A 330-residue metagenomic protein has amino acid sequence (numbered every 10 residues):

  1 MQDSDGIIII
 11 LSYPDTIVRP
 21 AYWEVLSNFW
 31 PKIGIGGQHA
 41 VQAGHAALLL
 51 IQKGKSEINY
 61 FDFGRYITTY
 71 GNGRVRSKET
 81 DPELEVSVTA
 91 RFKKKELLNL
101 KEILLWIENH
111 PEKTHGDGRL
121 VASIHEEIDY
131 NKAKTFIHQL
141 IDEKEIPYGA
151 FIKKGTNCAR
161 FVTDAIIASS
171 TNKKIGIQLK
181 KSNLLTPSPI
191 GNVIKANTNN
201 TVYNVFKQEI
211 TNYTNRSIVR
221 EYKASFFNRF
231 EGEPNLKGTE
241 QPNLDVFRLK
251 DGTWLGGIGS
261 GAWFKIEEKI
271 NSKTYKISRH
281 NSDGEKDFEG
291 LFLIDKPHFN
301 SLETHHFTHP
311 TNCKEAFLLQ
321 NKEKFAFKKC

Functional and structural regions predicted by a protein language model:
S4-N109, E268-K329: Glycine-rich catalytic cores of cysteine/serine-nucleophile enzymes that process amide/ester linkages in cell-envelope
V18-A21, I58-T163, K173-K195: Acidic/His-rich structured neighborhood in mature extracellular/periplasmic domains
V121-H125, K134-E315, Q320-C330: Activation targets extended, charge/polar-rich intrinsically disordered C-terminal tails
